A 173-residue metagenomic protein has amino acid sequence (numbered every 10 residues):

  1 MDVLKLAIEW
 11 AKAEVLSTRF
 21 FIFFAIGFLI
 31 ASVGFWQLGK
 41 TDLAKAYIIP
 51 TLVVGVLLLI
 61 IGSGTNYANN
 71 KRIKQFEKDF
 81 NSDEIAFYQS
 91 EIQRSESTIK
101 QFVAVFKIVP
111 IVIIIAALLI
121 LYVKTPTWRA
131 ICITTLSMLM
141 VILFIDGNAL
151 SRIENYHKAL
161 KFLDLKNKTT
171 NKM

Functional and structural regions predicted by a protein language model:
M1-G34, F87-T98, N148-T170: Cytosolic-side membrane-entry/anchor segment at the start of a transmembrane helix
W10-L59, I108-T125: Long, highly hydrophobic alpha-helical transmembrane signal-anchor segments
G39-L43, N70-K74, Y122-R129, L150-K158: Transmembrane helix-loop junctions in multipass membrane proteins, especially transporters and channels
T41-Y47, S95, I99-V105, W128-I131: Membrane-interface helix-boundary signature
G62-N69, I142-L150: Alpha-helical transmembrane segments
G64-Q89: Membrane-helix interface/capping segments
A86-A116: C-terminal halves and exits of single transmembrane alpha-helices
V112-F144: Hydrophobic alpha-helical transmembrane segments and immediately flanking/interface helices in integral membrane
